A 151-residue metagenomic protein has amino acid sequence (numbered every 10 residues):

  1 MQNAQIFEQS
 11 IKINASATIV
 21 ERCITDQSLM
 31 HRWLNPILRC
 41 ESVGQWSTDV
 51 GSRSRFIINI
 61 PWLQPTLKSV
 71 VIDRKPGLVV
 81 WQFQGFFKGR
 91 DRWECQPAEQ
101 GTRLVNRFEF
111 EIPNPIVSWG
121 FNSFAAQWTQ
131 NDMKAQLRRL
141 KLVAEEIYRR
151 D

Functional and structural regions predicted by a protein language model:
M1-G44, D49: Hydrophobic ligand-binding cavity/cleft-lining segments
A4, V105-N106, Q136: Secondary-structure boundary/capping motif
T18-R22, P97-Q100, A135-R138, L142: Replace "anionic and nucleotidyl ligands
T48-V50, K88-G89: Short acidic/glycine-enriched loop/turn segments that link adjacent beta-strands
I57-V105, E109-E111, L142, Y148: Hydrophobic-ligand binding "helix-grip"
F110-D151: A conserved amphipathic terminal alpha-helix motif
